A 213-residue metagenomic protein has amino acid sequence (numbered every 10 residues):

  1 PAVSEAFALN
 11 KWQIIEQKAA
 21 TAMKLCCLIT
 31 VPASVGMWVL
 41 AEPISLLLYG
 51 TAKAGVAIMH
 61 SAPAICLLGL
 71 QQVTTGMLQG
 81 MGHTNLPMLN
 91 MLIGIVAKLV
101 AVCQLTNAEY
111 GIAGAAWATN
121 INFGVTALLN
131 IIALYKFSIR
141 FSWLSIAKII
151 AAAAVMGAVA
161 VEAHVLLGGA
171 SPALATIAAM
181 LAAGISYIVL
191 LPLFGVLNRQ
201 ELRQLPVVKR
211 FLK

Functional and structural regions predicted by a protein language model:
P1-M23, T75-M77: Helix-loop junctions and terminal segments of transmembrane helices in multi-pass membrane transport/translocation
K18-W38, L47-L48, M91, I95 (+4 more regions): Short alpha-helical transmembrane segments in multi-pass integral membrane proteins
A20, G36-C66: Interfacial segments at transmembrane-helix termini and the short loops linking adjacent helices
K24-P32, P63-L67, A152-V159: Hydrophobic alpha-helical transmembrane segments of multipass membrane transporters and ion channels, focusing on
V56-A57, F141, S145-I149, A153 (+1 more regions): Residue-level signature of transmembrane alpha-helical entry/exit and packing/kink sites in multi-pass membrane
V56-T106, I112-L134, A179-G184: Short runs within selected transmembrane alpha-helices of multi-pass transporters and secretion channels
V161-K213: Membrane-proximal transmembrane or re-entrant/amphipathic helices at the cytosolic face
